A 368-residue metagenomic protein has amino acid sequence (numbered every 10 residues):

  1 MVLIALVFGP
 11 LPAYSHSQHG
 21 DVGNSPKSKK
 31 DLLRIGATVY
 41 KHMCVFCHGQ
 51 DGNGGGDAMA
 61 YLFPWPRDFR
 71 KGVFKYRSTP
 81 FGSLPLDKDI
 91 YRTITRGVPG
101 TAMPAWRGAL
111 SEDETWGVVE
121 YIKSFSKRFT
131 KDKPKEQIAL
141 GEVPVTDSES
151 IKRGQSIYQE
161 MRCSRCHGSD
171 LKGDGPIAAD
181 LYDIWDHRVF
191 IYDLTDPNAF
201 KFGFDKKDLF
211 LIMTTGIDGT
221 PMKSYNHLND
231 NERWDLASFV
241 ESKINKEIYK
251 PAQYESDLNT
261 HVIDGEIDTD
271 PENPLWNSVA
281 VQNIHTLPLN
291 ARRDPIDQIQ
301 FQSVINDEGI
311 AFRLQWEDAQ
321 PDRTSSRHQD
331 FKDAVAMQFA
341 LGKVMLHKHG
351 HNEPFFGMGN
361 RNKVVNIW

Functional and structural regions predicted by a protein language model:
M1-G9: Bacterial N-terminal signal peptides
L11-L32, V45-K71: Accessory recognition modules or surfaces
S15-V39, F129-Q159, Y254-S256: Electrostatic cytochrome c docking/interface patches
H16-S28, I248-W276: N-terminal pre-domain segments of enzymes
K30-G49, T146-K172, A178-I184, L236: Sequence/structural segment immediately N-terminal to covalent heme-attachment motifs in c-type and related
A60-R107, E112-K123, D180-L228, R233-V240 (+1 more regions): Extracytoplasmic electron-transfer domains, predominantly the class I c-type cytochrome c fold
W106-R153, S169, F239, E317 (+1 more regions): Extended surface/linker regions that mediate inter-domain or inter-protein docking in multi-component redox
N283-W368: Surface-exposed, glycine/proline- and aromatic-rich loop segments on solvent-exposed faces across compartments
